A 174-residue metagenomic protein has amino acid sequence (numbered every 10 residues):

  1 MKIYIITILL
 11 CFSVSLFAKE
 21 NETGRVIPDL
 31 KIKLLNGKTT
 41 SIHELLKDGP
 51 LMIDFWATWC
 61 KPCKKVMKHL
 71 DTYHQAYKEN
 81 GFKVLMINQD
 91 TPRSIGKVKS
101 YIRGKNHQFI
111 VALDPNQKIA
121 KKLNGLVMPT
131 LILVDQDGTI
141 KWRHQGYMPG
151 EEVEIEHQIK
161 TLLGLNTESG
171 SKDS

Functional and structural regions predicted by a protein language model:
Y4-S13: Sec-dependent N-terminal signal peptides
V14-D29, L46-D48, E168-D173: N-proximal helix/coil linker or "cap" segments that precede and/or mark the start of modular domains
N21, L34-L35, V134-D135: Short, acidic, Ser/Thr-enriched surface-loop or helix-capping motifs
K31-P50: A short beta-strand-turn-helix
G49-L51, F55-W59, V127: Short pre-active-site segment immediately N-terminal to redox-active cysteine/selenocysteine motifs in thiol-based
M52-I53, V84, L131: Hydrophobic beta-strand anchors of alpha/beta hydrolase catalytic cores
K64-K105, P115-K122: Structural microenvironment flanking redox-active thiols in thiol-disulfide oxidoreductases
S100-Q108, P115-Q158: Thiol/disulfide oxidoreductase modules built on the thioredoxin-like
